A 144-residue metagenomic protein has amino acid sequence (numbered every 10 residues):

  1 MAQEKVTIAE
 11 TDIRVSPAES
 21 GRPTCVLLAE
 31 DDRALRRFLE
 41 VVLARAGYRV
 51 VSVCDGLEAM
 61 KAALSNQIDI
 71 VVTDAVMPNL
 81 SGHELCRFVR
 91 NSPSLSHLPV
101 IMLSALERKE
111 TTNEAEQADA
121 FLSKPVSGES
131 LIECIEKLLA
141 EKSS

Functional and structural regions predicted by a protein language model:
M1-C25, E129-S144: Non-catalytic signal-transmission and effector/linker regions of two-component phosphorelay proteins
E30: Conserved acidic carboxylate
R37-R45: Charged docking surfaces used in two-component/phosphorelay signaling
G47-C54, A62: Short hydrophobic/Thr-rich beta-strand motif most characteristic of the beta2 strand and flanking loop of CheY-like
D74: Active-site residues of response regulator receiver
M77, V89: Receiver (REC) domain active-site loop signature in two-component systems and cognate sites in sensor histidine kinases
